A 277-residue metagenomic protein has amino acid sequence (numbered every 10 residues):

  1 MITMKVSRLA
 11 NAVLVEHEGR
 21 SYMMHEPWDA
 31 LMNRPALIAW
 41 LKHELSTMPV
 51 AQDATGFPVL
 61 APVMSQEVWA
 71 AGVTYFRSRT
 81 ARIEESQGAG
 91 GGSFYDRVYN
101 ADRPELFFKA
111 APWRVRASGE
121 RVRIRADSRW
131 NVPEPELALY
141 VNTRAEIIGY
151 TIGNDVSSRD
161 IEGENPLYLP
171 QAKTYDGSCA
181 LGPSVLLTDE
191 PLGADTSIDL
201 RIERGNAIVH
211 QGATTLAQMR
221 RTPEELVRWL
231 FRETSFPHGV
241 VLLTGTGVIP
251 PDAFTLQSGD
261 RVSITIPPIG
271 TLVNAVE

Functional and structural regions predicted by a protein language model:
M1-V73, E225, N274-E277: Generic N-terminal segment detector
T3, A10-N11, P135-L137, D260: Residue-level marker for the onset of beta-strands and adjacent loop->beta junctions in well-ordered domains
L9, W40-R204: Active-site microenvironments in enzyme catalytic cores
A10-N11, E16-R20, V141-A145, E203-N206 (+1 more regions): Short acidic-glycine loop/turn motifs at beta-strand connectors
A12, A30, V156, A253-L256: Short linear motifs in intrinsically disordered/low-complexity regions
W28, N154, T215-L216: A generic structural motif
R159-E277: Catalytic-pocket segment enriched in acidic/His residues
